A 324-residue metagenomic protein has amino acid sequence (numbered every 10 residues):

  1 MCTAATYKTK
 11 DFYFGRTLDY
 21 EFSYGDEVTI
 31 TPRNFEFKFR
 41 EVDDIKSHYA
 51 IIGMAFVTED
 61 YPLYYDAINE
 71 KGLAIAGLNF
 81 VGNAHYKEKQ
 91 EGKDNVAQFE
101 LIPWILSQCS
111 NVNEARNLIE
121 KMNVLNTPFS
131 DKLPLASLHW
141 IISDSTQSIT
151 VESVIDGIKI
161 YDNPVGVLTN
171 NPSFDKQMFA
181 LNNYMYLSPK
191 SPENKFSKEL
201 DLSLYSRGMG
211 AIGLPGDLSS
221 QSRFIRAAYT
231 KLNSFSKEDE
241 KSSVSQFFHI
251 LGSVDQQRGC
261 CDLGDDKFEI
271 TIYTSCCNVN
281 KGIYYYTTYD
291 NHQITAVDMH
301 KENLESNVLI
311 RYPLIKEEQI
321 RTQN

Functional and structural regions predicted by a protein language model:
M1-K93, K121, N126, R311-E317 (+1 more regions): A contiguous strand-loop segment
M1-Y13, T127-S130, L135-A136, S145-Q147 (+1 more regions): C-terminus-biased signal that marks the final domain/tail of proteins
G15, A76-L78, V151-E152, Y285-T287: Beta-strand residues in well-ordered beta-sheet regions across diverse protein folds
Y20-F22, V81-N83, D156-K159, D290-I294: Short, surface-exposed beta-strand-loop junctions and turns on beta-sheet-rich folds
S23-I30, H85-Q90, I160-V165, N171-P172 (+1 more regions): A short, polar/proline- and glycine-enriched secondary-structure boundary/capping micro-motif
G92-P128, E240-F248, V254: Proteins synthesized as precursors that undergo proteolytic processing into mature forms
N113-S153: Active-site periphery "cap/insert" segments of enzyme catalytic domains
